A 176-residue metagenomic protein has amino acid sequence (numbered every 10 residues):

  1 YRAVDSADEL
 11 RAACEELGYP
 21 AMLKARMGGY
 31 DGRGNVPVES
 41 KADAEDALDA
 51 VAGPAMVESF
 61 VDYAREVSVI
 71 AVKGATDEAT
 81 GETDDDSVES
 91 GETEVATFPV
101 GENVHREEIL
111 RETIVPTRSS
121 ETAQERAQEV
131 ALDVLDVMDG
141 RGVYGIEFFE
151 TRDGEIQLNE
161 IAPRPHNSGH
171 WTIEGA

Functional and structural regions predicted by a protein language model:
Y1-N35: A conserved helix-loop-beta module that forms one wall/lid of the active-site cleft in ATP-utilizing catalytic domains
E9, D43, R126, V130: Charged catalytic carboxylate motif
A12-A13, A47-A50: CheY-like receiver
P37, K41-D43: Rossmann-fold NAD(P)-binding glycine/threonine-rich loop
A50-S119, Q124-L158, A162-H170: Phosphate-binding core of ATP-grasp and ATP-grasp-like enzymes
I173: Active-site lid/adjacent beta-loop-alpha segment flanking the redox-cofactor pocket in flavoenzymes
A176: Flexible glycine-rich active-site/ligand-binding loops centered on an Asp-His dyad
